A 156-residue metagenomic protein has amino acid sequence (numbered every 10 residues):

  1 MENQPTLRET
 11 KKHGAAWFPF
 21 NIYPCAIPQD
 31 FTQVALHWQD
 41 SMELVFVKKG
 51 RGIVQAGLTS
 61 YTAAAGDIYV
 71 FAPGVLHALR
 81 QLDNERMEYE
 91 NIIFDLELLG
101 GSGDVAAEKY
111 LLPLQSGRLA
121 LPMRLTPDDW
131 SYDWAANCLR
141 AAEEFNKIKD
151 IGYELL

Functional and structural regions predicted by a protein language model:
M1-T62, V75, E108, L119-P122: Generic protein-terminus/edge-of-domain signal
E2-F20, L76-E143: A hydrophobic/aromatic-rich effector-binding and dimerization subdomain of bacterial HTH-type transcriptional regulators
P24, S60, I68-V70, N91-I93: Conserved hydrophobic/aromatic beta-strand scaffold that supports enzyme active sites
W38-S41, D128, L155: Short, solvent-exposed loop/helix junctions and linker helices that flank or host conserved functional motifs
G57, A141, L155-L156: Amphipathic alpha-helical interaction/assembly segments
A63-A78: Conserved metal-binding segment of the jelly-roll/cupin
F145-L156: All-alpha amphipathic helical-bundle segments outside canonical DNA-binding/catalytic cores that form hydrophobic
